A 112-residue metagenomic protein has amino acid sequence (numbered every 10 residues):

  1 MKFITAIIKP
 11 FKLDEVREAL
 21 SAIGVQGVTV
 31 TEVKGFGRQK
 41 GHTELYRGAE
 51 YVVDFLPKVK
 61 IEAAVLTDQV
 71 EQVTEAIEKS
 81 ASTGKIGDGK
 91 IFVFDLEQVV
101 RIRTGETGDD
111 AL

Functional and structural regions predicted by a protein language model:
M1-L112: Positively charged, small/polar-rich N-terminal and surface patches that mediate targeting and assembly and bind
